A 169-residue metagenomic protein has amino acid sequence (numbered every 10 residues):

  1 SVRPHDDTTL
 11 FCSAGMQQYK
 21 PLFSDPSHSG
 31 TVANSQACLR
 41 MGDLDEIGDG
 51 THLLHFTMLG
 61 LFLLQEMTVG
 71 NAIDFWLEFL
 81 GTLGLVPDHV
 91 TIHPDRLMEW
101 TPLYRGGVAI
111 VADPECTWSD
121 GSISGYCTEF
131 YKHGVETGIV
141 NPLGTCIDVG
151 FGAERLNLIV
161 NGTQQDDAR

Functional and structural regions predicted by a protein language model:
S1-R169: Structured aminoacyl-transfer and RNA-binding surfaces used for tRNA recognition/handling in the translation apparatus
